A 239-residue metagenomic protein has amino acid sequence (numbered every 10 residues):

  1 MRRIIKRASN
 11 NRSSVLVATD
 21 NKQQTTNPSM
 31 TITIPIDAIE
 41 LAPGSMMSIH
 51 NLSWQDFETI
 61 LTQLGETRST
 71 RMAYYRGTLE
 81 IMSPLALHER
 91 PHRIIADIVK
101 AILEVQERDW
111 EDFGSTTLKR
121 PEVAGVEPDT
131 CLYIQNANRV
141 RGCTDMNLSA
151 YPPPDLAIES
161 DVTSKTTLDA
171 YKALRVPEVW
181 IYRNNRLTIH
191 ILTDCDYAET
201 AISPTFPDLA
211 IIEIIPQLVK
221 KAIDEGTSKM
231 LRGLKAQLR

Functional and structural regions predicted by a protein language model:
R2-L174, I181-R239: Gly/Pro/Ser/Thr-rich low-complexity, intrinsically disordered segments predominantly at protein N-termini
